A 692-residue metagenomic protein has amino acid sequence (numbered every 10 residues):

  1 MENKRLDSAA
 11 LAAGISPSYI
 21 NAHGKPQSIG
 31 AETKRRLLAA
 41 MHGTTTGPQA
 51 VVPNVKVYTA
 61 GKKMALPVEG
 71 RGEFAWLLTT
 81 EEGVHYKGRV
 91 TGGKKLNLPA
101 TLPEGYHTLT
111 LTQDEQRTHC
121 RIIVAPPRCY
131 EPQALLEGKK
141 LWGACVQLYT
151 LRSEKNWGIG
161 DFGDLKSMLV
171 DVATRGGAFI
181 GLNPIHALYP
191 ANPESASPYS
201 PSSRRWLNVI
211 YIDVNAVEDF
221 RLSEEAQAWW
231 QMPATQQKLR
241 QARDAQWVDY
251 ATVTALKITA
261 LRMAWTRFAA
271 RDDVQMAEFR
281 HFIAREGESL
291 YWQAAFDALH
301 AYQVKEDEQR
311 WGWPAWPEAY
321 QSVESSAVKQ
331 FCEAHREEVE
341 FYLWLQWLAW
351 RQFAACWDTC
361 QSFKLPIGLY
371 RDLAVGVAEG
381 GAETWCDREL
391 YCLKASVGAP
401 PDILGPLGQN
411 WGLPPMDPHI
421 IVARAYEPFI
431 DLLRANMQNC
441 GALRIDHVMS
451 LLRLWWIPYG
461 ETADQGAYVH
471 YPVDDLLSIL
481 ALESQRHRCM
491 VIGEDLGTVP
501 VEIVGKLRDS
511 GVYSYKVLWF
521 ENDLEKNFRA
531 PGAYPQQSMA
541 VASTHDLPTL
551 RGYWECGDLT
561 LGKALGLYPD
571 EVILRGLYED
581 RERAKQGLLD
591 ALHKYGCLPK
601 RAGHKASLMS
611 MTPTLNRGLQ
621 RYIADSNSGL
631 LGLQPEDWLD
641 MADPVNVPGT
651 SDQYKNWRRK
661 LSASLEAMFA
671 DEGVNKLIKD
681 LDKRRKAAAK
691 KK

Functional and structural regions predicted by a protein language model:
M1-T44: Basic helix-extension-helix modules of the SAP/HeH family
H23-M41, G92, H300-K305, R310 (+1 more regions): Low-complexity, highly charged intrinsically disordered N-terminal segments that act as targeting/localization
H42-R71: Extracellular ectodomain segments of secreted/surface proteins
M64, G72-L141, W157-D171, R175 (+1 more regions): Extended acidic/polar, glycine-enriched regions that form or flank non-catalytic beta-rich accessory modules
A191-W350, A354, G376-L630, E636-W638 (+2 more regions): Alpha-amylase-like alpha-glycosidases and glucanotransferases acting on alpha-linked glucans and related
A349-S362, P366-G368: Active-site pocket-lining segments that scaffold enzyme catalytic pockets across diverse folds
D372: Ligand-binding beta-strand-loop-alpha-helix segment within the catalytic cores of soluble metabolic enzymes
G632, D640-K690: Structured C-terminal cap/extension of enzyme domains
